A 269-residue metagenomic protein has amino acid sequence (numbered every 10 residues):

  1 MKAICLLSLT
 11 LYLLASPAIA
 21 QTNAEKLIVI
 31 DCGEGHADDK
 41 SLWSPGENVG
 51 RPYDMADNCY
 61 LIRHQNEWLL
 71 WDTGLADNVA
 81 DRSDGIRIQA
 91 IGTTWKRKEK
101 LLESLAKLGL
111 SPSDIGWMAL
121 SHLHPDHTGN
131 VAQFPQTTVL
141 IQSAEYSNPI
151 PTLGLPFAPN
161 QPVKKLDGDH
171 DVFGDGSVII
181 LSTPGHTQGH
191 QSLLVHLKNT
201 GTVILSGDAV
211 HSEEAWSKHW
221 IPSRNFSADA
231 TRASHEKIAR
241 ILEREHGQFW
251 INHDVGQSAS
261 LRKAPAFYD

Functional and structural regions predicted by a protein language model:
M1-I4: Positively charged n-region of N-terminal signal peptides that target proteins for export
T10, A15-P17: N-terminal signal peptide c-region/cleavage motif recognized by signal peptidases
P17-E103, D114, T200-G207, E243 (+1 more regions): Metallo-beta-lactamase
Q21, K96-D114, T138-S182, S227-H246: Metallo-beta-lactamase
W71, S121, I141, G185 (+2 more regions): Active-site flanking residues adjacent to catalytic metal/cofactor-binding acidic residues
G74-A76, H124, E145, P184 (+3 more regions): Catalytic metal-binding/acid-base residues of hydrolase active sites
D77, I91-E103, L194, N199-D269: Cap/insert and terminal regions of metallo-dependent hydrolase folds
I115-D126: Metallo-beta-lactamase
